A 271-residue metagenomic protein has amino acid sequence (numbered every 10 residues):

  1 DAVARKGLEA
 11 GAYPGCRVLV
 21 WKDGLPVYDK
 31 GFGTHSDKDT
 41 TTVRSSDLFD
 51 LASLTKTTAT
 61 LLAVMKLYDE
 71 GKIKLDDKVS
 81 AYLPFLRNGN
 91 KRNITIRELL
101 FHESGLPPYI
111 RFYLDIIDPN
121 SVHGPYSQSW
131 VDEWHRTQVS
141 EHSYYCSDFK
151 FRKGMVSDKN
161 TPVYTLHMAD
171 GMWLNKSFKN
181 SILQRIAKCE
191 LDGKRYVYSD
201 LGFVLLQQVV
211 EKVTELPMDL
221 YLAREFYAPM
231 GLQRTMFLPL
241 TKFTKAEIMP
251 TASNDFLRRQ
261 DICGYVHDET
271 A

Functional and structural regions predicted by a protein language model:
D1-L51, K72-K74, N180-K188: Short, conserved catalytic-motif segment at the N-terminal edge
A4, G24, D50-D76, F203-E211: Active-site SXXK
L19-W21, K78, A223: Outer-envelope exported proteins of Gram-negative bacteria
T34, K78-F85, D115-D118, K242: Short linear capping/connector segments at secondary-structure termini
S45, S80-P84, F101, A223: Phosphate-coordinating loops and pocket residues in cytosolic domains that bind phosphorylated ligands
L75-G89, P229-M230: Short, glycine/proline-biased beta-turn/loop segments that scaffold the active-site neighborhood
K91-A271: Short, surface-exposed loop or secondary-structure junction motifs that flank catalytic or metal-binding residues
